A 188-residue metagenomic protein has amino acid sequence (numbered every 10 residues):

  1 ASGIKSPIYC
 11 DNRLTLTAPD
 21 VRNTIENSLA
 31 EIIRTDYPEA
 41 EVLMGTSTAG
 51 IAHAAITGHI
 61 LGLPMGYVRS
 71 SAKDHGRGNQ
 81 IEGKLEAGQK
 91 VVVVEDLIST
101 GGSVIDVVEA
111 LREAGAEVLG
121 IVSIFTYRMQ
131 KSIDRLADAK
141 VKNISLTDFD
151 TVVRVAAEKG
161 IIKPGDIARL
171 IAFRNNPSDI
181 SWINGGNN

Functional and structural regions predicted by a protein language model:
A1-E95, G102-N188: PRPP-associated nucleotide enzymes
